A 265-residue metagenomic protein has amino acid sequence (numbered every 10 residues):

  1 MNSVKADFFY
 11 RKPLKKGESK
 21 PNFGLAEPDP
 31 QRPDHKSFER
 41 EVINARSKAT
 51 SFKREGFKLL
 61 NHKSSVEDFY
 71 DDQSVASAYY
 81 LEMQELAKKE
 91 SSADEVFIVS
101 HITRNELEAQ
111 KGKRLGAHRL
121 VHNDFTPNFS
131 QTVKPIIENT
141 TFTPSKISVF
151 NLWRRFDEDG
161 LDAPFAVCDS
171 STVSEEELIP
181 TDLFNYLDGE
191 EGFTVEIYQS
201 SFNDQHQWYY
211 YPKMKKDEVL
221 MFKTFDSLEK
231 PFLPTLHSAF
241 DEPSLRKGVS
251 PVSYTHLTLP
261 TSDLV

Functional and structural regions predicted by a protein language model:
N2-P212, P231: Non-heme Fe(II) oxygenase catalytic core, chiefly the N-lobe of the double-stranded beta-helix
D226-E229: Short, charged beta-turn/beta-strand-edge "cap" motif at the junction between a beta-strand and an adjacent loop
L233-V249: Short, compositionally biased
T255-T261: Conserved small/polar residues in nucleotide/adenosyl-binding loops
